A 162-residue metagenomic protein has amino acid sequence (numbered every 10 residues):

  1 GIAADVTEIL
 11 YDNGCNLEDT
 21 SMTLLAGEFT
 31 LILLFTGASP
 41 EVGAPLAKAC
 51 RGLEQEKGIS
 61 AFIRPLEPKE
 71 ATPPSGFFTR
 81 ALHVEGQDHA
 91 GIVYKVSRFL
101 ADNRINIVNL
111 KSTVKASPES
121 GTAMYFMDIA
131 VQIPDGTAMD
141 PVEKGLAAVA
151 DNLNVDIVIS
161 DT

Functional and structural regions predicted by a protein language model:
G1-T162: A conserved regulatory-domain signal marking ACT and ACT-like small-molecule sensing domains and adjacent regulatory
